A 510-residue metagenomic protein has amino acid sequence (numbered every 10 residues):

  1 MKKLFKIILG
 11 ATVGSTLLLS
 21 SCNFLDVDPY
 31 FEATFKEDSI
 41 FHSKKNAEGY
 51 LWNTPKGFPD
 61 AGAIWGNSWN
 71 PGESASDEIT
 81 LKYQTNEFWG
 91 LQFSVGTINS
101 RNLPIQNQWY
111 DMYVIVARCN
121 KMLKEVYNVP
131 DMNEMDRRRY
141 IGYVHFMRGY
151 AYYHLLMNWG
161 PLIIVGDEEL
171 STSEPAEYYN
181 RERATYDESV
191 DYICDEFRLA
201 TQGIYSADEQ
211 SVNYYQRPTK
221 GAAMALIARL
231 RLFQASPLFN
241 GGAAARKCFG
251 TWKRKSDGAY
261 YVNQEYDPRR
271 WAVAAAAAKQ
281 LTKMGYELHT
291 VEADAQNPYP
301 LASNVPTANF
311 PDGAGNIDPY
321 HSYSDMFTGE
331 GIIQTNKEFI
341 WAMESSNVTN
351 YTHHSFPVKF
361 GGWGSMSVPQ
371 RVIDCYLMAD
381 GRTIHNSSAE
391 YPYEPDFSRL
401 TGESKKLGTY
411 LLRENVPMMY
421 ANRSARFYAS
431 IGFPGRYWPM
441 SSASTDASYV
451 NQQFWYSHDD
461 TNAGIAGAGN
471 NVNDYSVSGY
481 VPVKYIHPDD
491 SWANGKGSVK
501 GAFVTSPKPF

Functional and structural regions predicted by a protein language model:
M1-Y30: Bacterial Sec-dependent N-terminal signal peptides
C22-P71, M418-A421, I431: Membrane-proximal, proline-rich intrinsically disordered regions
S43-G62, Q84-W159, A176-K220, V416 (+3 more regions): Conserved, well-structured interaction surfaces
F58, E168-S171, L232, M343-N347 (+1 more regions): Short, flexible loop/turn elements at secondary-structure junctions
L156-M157, I163, L230-G242: Short coil/turn linking the two alpha-helices of tandem helical-hairpin repeats
A243-Q264, F454-Y456: A solvent-exposed, charged loop/short amphipathic helix patch at secondary-structure junctions
D267-K405: Polar, glycine-rich mid-to-C-terminal structural blocks that act as macromolecule-binding/assembly scaffolds
K337-E338, V348-K359, Q370-F510: Flexible, polar/acidic helix-loop-strand segments at domain edges
